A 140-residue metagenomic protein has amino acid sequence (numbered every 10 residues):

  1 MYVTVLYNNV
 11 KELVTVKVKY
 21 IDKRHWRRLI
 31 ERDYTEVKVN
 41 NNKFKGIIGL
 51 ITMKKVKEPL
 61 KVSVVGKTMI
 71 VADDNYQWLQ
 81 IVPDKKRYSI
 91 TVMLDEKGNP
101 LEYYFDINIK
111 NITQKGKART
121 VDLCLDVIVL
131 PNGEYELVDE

Functional and structural regions predicted by a protein language model:
Y2, D22, D33, D73-D74 (+6 more regions): Acidic-enriched, low-complexity/disordered segments with a strong bias for Aspartate over Glutamate
Y2-Q77: Charge-rich, low-complexity N-terminal segments
V39-K43, I81-V82, M93-K97, K117-R119: A general structural signal for short secondary-structure junctions and capping/turn motifs
V62-I112: The feature represents the first ordered module of a protein
K97-G98, E102-E140: Conserved, surface-exposed functional patches that form binding/active-site neighborhoods
